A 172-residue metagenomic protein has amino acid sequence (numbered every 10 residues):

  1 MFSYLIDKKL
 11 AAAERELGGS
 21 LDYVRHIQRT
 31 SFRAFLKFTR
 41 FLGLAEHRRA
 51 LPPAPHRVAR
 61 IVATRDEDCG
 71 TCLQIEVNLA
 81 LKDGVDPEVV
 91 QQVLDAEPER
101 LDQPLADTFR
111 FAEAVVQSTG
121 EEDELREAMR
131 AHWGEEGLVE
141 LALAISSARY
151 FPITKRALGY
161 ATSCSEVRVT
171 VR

Functional and structural regions predicted by a protein language model:
M1-P53, N78-L81, R172: Mobile cap/lid helix-loop segments that border enzyme active or cofactor-binding sites and regulate substrate access
S20-H26, P53-E67, V139-A142: Alpha-helical scaffold segments that form or flank carboxylate-/histidine-based iron centers
I27-R29, E97-V115: Short Fe-S-cluster ligation motifs
L42, V58-A63, V93, T108-V116 (+2 more regions): Short alpha-helical scaffolding segments that buttress acidic/His motifs in well-ordered protein cores
H56, R60-P87: Conserved alpha-helical segments that form or flank metal/cofactor-binding pockets of metalloenzymes
V89-D95: Beta-strand segments within the central parallel beta-sheet cores of soluble alpha/beta enzyme folds
L101, G120-E121, L125-E127, A157-R172: Alpha-helical transmembrane segments and membrane-interface helix-loop junctions in multi-pass membrane proteins
G134-E135: Transmembrane-helix boundary/entry motifs in multi-pass membrane transporters
